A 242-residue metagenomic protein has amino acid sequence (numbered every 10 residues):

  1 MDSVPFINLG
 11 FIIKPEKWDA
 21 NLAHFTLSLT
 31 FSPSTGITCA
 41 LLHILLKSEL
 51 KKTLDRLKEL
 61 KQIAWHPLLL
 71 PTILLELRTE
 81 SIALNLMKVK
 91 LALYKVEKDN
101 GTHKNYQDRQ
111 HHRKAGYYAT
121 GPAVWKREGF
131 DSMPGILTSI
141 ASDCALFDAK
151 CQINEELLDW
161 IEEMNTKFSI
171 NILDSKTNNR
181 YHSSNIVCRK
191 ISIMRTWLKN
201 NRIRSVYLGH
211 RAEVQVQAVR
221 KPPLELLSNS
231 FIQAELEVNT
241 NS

Functional and structural regions predicted by a protein language model:
M1-P122, K126-S132, I136-D143: Extended N-terminal soluble domains of membrane/secretory-pathway proteins
K114-S242: Membrane-associated alpha-helical segments
